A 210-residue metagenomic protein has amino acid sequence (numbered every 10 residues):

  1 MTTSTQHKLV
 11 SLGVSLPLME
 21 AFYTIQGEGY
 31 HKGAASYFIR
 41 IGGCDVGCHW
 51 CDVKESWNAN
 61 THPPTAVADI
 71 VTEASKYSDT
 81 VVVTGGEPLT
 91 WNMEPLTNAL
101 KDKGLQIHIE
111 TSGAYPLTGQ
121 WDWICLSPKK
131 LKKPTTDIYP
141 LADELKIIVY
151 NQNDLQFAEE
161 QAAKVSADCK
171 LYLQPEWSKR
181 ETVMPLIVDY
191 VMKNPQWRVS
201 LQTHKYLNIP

Functional and structural regions predicted by a protein language model:
T3, L16-Y23, A35-F38, G42 (+1 more regions): Conserved Radical SAM active-site core
T3-S11: Polytopic alpha-helical membrane-helix bundles and their juxtamembrane interface segments in multi-pass membrane
V10-G13, Q156: Compositionally biased amphipathic helical and low-complexity segments enriched in hydrophobic
L12-G13, C44-C48, I70-E73, K132-T135 (+1 more regions): Short amphipathic alpha-helical segments, especially helix-boundary/capping motifs
Q26-G29: A short beta-strand-turn-helix
H31-G33, Y139: A generic structural micro-feature
L89-P210: Conserved AdoMet/S-adenosylmethionine-binding subsite of the radical SAM
